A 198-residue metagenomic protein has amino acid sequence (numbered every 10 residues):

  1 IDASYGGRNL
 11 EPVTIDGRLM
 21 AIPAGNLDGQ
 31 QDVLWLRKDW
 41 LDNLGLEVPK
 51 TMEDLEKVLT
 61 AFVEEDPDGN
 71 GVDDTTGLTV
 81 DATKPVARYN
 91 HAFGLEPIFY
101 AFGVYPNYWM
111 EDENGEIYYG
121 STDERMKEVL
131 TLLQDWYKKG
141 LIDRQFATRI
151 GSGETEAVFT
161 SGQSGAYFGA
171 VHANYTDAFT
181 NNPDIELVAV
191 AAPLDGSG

Functional and structural regions predicted by a protein language model:
I1-G198: Extracytoplasmic/secretory soluble proteins
